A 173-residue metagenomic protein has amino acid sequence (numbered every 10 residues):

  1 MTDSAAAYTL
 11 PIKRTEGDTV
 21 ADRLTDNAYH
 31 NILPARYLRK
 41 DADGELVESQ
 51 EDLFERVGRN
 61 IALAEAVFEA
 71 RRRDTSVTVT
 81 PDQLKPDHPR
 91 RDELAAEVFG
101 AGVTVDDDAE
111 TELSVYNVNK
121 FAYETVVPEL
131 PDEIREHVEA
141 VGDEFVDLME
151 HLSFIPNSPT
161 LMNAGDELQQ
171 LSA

Functional and structural regions predicted by a protein language model:
M1-A173: Extended catalytic cores of very large enzyme megasubunits
